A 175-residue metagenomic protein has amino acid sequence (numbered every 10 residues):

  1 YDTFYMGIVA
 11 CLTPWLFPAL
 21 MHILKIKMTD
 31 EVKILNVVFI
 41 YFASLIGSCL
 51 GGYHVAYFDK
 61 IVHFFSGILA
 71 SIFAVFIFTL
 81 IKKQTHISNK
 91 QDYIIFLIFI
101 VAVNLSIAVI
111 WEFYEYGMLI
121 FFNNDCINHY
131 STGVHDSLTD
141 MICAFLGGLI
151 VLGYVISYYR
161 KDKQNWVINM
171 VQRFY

Functional and structural regions predicted by a protein language model:
Y1-D2, I26, C49-F58: Membrane-interface helix caps and helix-loop-helix hairpins in membrane proteins
P18, F39-S44, S71, V75 (+2 more regions): Alpha-helical transmembrane segments of multi-pass membrane proteins
L20-V32, T85-D92: Membrane-interface helix-boundary motifs at transmembrane edges
K27-F39, K60-F65: Cytoplasmic-side transmembrane-helix entry/capping segments in multi-pass membrane proteins
F42-H54, F76-I77, I81-K82: Membrane-helix exit/interface motif
L50, A56-D59, L105-L149, G153: Interfacial helix-loop-helix junctions of multi-pass membrane proteins
F65-Q84, I120-C126, F145-Y158: Membrane-interfacial alpha-helical segments at the cytosolic side of multi-pass membrane proteins
Q164-Y175: Short, highly charged, low-complexity non-transmembrane loops/tails of multi-pass membrane proteins
